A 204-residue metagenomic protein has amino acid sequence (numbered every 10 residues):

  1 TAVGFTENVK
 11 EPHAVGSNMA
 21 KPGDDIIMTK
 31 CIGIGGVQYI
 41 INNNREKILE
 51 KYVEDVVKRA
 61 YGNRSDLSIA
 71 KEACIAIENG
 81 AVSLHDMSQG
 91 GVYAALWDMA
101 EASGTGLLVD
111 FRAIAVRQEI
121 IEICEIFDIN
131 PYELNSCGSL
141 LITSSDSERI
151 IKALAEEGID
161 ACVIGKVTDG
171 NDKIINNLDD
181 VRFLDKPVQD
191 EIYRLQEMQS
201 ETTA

Functional and structural regions predicted by a protein language model:
T1-R45, K166: Glycine-rich anion-binding loops of enzyme active sites
A2-M19, D55-I75: Active-site glycine-rich loop that binds ribose-phosphate moieties when present
Q38-K58: Short, compositionally biased
A60-S136: Active-site-proximal betaalpha loop/short-helix elements that scaffold phosphoryl/nucleotidyl transfer chemistry
C137-T143: A short beta-alpha structural unit
T143-R149: Helix N-cap motif at beta-to-alpha junctions
E157-A204: Acidic, Ser/Thr/Pro-rich beta/coil linker or hinge segments at domain junctions
